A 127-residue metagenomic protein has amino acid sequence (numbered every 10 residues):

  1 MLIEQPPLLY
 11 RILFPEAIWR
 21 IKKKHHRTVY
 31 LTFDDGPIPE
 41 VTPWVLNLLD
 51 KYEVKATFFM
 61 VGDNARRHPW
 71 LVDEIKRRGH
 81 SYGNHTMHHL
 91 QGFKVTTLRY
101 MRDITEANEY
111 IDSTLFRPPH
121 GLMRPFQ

Functional and structural regions predicted by a protein language model:
L2-Q91, E106, Y110-S113, P118: Active-site beta->alpha N-cap acidic-glycine motif
R67-P69, T96, P125: Active-site-adjacent beta->alpha loops and helix N-cap segments on the catalytic face of soluble alpha/beta enzymes
V95-R102: Alpha-helix N-cap and loop-to-helix initiation/capping positions
D103-E106, F126: Non-catalytic alpha-helical scaffold/packing segments enriched in small hydrophobic residues
G121-Q127: Histidine/lysine/aspartate-rich catalytic loop segments that bind and position anionic ligands
